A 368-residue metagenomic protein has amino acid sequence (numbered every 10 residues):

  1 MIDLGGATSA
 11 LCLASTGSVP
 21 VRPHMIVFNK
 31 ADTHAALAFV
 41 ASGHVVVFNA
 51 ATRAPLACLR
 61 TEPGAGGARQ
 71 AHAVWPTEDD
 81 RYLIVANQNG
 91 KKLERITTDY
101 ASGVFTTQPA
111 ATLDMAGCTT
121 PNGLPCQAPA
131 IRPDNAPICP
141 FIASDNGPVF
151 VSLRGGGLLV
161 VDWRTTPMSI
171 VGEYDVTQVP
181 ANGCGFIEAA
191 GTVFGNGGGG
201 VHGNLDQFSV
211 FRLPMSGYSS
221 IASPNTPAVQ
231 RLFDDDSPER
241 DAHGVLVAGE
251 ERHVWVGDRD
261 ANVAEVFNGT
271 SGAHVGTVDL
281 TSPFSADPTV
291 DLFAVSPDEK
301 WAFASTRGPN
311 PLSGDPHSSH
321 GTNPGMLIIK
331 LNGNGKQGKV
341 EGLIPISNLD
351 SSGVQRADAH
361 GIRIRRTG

Functional and structural regions predicted by a protein language model:
I2-L13, L56-E62, V104-L124, S169-T177 (+3 more regions): Beta-propeller fold detector
A7-A31, E62-D79, M115-P148, V176-G200 (+3 more regions): Beta-rich, blade/repeat-based domains predominating in secreted/periplasmic proteins but also intracellular
H34-A36, Y82-V85, P148-V151, T192-G195 (+2 more regions): Conserved beta-propeller blade signature
V40-A41, N87-N89, T98, L153-G155 (+3 more regions): Short loop/turn segments immediately following the C-termini of beta-strands
H44-V46, K91-T97, G156-D162, H202-R212 (+2 more regions): Structural motif
F48-L56, R95-T106, V161-S169, V210-P224 (+2 more regions): Short loop/turn segments immediately following beta-strands, especially the blade-tip and inter-blade linker loops
P238-A273, T277-I328: Loop/turn-rich, solvent-exposed surfaces of beta-rich toroidal or solenoidal domains
K300-N310, P316-G368: Blade-level signature of beta-propeller repeat domains, shared across WD40, Kelch, NHL, RCC1 and BNR/Asp-box propellers
